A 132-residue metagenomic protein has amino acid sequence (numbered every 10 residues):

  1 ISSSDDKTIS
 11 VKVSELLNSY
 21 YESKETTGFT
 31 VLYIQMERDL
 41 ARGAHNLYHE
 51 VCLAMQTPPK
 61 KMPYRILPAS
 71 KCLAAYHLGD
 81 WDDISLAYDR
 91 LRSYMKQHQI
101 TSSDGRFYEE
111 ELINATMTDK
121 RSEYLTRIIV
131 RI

Functional and structural regions predicted by a protein language model:
I1-I132: A solvent-exposed interaction/effector surface
